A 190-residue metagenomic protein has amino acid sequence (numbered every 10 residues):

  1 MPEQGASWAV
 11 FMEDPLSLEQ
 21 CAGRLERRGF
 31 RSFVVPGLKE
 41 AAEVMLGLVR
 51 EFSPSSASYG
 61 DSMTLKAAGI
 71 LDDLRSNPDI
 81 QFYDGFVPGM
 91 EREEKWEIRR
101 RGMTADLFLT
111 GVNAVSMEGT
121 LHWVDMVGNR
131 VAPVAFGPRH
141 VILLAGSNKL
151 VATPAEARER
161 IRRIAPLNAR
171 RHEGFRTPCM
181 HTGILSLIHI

Functional and structural regions predicted by a protein language model:
M1-R28, F52, R170-T177: Iron-sulfur (Fe-S) cluster-binding modules
S7-E13, L38, W123-M126: Short, functional N-terminal and low-complexity linear motifs
W8-A9, R31, F86-P88, V141-N148: Flexible, glycine/proline-enriched loop segments at strand-loop-helix junctions that form or flank small-ligand binding
D14-R99, T104-L109: N-terminal active-site beta-alpha-beta segment that forms phosphate/nucleotide-binding and substrate-recognition loops
E51, R75, A145, G183-I184: Alpha-helix boundary/capping detector
K95-R176: Long, charge-patterned amphipathic alpha-helical coiled-coil/hairpin "stalk" segments used as oligomerization
R176-I184: Phosphate/pyrophosphate-binding loop motifs in nucleotide- or prenyl diphosphate-using proteins
I188-I190: Conserved small/polar residues in nucleotide/adenosyl-binding loops
